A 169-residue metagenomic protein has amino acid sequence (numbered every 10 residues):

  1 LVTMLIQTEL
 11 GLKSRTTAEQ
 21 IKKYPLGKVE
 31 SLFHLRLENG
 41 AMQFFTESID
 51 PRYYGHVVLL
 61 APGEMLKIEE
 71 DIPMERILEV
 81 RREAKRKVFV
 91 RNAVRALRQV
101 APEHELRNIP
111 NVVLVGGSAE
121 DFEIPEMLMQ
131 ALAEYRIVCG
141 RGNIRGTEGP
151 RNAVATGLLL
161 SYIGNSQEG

Functional and structural regions predicted by a protein language model:
V2-T8, L12, G27-G169: Helical "lid/coupling" subdomains associated with nucleotide-phosphate turnover
L10-T16, I21: Conserved phosphoryl-transfer catalytic core
